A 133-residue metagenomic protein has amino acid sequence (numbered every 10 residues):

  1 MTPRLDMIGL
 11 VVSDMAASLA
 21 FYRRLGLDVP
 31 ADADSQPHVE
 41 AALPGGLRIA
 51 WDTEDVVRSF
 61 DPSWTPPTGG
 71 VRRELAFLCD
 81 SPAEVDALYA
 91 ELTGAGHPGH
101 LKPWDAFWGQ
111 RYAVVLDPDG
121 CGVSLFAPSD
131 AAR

Functional and structural regions predicted by a protein language model:
M1-D6, V11-A33, L43-P98, L116-R133: Glyoxalase I/VOC metalloenzyme domain signal
Y22, W104-D105: Generic secondary-structure boundary/loop-capping signal
H38-A41: Minor-groove-contacting beta-hairpin "wing" of winged helix-turn-helix DNA-binding domains
P98-W104: Active-site/ligand-binding-proximal alpha/beta "capping" segment
F107-Q110: Short, small/polar residue-rich loop motifs at catalytic or cofactor-binding pockets
